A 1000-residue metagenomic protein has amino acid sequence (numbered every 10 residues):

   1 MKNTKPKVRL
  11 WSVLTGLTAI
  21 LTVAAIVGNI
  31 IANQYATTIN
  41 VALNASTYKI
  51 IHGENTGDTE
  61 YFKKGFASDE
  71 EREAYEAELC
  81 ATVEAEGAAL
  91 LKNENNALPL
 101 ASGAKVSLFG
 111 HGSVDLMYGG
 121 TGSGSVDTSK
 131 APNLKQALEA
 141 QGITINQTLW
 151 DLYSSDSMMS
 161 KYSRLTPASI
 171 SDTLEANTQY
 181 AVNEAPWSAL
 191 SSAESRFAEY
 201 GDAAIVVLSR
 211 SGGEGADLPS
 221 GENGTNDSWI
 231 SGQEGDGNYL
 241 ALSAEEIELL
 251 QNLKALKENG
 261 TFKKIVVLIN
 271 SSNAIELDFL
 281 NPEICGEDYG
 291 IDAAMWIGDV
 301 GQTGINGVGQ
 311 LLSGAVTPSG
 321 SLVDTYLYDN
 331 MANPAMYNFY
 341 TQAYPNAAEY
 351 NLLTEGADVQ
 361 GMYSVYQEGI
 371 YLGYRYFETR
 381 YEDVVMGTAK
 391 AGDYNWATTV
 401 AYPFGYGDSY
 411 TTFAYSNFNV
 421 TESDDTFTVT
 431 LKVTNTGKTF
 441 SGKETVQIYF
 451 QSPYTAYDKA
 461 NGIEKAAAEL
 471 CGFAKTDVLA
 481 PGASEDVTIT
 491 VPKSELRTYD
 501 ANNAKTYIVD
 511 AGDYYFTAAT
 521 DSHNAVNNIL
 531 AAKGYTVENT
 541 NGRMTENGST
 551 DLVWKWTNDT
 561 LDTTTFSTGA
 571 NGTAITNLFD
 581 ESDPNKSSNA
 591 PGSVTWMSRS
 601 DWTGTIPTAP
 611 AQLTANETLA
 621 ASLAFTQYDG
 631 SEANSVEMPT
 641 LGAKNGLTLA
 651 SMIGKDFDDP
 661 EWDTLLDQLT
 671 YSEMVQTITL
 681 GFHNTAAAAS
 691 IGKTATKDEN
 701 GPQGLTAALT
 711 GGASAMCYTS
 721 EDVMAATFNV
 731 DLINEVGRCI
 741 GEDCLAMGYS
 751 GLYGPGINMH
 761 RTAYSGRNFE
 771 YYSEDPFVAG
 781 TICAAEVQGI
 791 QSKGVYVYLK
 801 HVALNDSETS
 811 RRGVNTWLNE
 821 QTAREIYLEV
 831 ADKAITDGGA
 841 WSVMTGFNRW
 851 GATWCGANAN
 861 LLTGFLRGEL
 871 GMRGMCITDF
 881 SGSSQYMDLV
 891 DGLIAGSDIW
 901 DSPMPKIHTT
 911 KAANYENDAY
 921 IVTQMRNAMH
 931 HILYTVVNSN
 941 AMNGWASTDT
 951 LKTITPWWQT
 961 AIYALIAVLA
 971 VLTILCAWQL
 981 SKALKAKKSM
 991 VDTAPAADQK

Functional and structural regions predicted by a protein language model:
M1-Y499, D510-F516, S522, G572-K1000: Glycoside hydrolase catalytic-domain context in secreted enzymes
K493-F566: Terminal connector regions
